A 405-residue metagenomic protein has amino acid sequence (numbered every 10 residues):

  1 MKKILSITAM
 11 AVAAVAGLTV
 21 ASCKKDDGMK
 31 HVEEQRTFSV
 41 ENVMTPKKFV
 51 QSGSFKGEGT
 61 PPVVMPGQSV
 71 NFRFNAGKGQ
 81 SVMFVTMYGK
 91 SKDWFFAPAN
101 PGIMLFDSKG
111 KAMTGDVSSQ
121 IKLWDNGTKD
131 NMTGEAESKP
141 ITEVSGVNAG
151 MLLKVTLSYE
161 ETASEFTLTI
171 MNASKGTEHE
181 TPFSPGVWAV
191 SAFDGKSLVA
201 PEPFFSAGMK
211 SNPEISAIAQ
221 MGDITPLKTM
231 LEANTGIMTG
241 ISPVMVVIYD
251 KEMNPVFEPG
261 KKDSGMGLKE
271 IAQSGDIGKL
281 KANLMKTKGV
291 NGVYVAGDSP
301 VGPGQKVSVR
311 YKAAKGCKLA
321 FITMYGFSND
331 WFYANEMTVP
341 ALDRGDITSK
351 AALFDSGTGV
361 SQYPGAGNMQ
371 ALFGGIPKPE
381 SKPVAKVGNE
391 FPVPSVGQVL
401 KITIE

Functional and structural regions predicted by a protein language model:
M1-A9: Bacterial N-terminal signal peptides that target proteins for export
K3, A16-E34: Bacterial Sec-dependent N-terminal signal peptides
I4-L5, D26-D27, T156, T403: Residue-level detector of intrinsically disordered/flexible regions characterized by low predicted structural confidence
A9-G17: Bacterial N-terminal signal peptides
V32-F106, A163-E165, S174-W331: Structured domain cores in non-transmembrane regions
M65-E160, G176, G292-E405: Mature, soluble, non-transmembrane domains
